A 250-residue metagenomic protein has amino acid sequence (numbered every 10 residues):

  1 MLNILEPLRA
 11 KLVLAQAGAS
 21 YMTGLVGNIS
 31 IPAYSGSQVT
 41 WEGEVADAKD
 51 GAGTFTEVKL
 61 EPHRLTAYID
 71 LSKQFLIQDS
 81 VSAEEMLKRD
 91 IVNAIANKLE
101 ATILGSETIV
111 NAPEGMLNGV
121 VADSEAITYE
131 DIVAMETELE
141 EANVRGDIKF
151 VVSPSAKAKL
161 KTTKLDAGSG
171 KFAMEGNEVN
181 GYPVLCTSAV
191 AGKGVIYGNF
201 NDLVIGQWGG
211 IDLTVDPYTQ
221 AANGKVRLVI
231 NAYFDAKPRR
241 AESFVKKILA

Functional and structural regions predicted by a protein language model:
M1-R145, F172, L185, K237: Acidic/polar, low-complexity extended loops/arms that serve as protein-protein interfaces in large oligomeric shells
E107-D235, R240-K246, A250: Extended oligomerization regions of viral-like shell subunits
